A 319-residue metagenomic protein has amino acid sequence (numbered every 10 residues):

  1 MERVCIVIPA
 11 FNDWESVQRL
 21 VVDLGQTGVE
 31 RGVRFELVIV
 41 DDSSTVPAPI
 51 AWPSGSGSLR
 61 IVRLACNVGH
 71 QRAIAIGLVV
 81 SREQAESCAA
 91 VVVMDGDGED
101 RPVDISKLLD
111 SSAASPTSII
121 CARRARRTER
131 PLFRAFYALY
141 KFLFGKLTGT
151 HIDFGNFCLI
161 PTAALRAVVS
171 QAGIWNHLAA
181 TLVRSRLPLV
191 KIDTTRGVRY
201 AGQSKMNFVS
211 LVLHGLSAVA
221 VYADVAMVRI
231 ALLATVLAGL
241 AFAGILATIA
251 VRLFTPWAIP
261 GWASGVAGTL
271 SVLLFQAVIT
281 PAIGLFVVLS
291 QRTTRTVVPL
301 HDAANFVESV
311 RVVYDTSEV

Functional and structural regions predicted by a protein language model:
R3-C5, E36: Cell-envelope/extracellular polymer assembly enzymes that use nucleotide-activated donors
N12, D42-S44, V68: Conserved short acidic donor-positioning loop in nucleotide-sugar-dependent glycosyltransferases
D13-G28: Short, well-formed alpha-helical segments that are part of the catalytic scaffolds of diverse glycosyltransferases
V33-S43, R63: Short beta-strand/loop segment that forms part of the nucleotide-sugar
D41-I50, G98-E99: A conserved acidic beta->alpha catalytic loop
L64-C66, Q71-V80, V93, E99-N176 (+3 more regions): Acceptor/aglycone-binding surface of glycosyltransferases and processive sugar-polymer synthases
Q84-A90: Short acidic donor-binding loop at the edge of a beta-strand
A180, S185-V319: Hydrophobic helical membrane-anchoring modules
